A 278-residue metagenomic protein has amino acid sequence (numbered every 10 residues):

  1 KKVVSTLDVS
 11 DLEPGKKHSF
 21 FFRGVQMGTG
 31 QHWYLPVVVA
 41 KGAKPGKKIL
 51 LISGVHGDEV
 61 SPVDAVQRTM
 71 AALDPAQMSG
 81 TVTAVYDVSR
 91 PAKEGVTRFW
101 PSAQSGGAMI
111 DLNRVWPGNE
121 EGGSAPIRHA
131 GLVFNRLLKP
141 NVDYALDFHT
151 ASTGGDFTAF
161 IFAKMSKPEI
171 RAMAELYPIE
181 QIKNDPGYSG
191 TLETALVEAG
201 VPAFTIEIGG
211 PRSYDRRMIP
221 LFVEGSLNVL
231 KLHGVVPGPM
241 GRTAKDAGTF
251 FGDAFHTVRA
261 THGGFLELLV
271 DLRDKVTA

Functional and structural regions predicted by a protein language model:
K1-A278: Structured catalytic-domain cores with a bias toward divalent-metal coordination
